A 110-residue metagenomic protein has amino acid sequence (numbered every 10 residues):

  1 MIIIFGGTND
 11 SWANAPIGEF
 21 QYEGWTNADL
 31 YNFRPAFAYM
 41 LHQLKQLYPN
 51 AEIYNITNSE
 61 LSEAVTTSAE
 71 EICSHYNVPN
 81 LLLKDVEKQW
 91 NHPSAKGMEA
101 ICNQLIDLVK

Functional and structural regions predicted by a protein language model:
M1-K110: Alpha-helical cap/lid subdomain in secreted, periplasmic, or secretory-pathway luminal O-acyl-processing enzymes
